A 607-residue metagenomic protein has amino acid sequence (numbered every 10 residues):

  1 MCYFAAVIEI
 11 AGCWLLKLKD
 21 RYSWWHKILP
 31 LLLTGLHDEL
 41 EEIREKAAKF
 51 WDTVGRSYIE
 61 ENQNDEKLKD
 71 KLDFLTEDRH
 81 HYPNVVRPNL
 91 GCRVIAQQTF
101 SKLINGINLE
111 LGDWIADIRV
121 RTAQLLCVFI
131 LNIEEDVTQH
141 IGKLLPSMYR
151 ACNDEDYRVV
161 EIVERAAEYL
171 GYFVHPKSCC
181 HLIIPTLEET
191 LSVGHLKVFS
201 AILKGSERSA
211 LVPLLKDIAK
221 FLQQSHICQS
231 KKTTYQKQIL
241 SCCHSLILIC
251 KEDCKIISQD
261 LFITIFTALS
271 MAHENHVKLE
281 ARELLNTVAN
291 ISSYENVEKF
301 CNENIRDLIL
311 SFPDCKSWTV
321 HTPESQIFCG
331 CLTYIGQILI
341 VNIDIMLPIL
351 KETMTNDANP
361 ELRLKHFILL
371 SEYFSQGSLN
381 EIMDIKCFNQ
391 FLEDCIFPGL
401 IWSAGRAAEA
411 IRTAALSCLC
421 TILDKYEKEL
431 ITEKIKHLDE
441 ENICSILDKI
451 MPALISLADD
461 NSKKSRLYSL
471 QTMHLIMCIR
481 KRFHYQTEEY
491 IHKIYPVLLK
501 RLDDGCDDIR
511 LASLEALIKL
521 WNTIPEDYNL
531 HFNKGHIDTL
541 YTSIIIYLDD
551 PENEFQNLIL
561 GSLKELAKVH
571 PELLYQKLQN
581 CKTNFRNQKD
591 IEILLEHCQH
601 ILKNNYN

Functional and structural regions predicted by a protein language model:
M1-N607: Extended, low-complexity, acidic/polar intrinsically disordered regions that flank or interrupt HEAT/TOG/ARM solenoid
